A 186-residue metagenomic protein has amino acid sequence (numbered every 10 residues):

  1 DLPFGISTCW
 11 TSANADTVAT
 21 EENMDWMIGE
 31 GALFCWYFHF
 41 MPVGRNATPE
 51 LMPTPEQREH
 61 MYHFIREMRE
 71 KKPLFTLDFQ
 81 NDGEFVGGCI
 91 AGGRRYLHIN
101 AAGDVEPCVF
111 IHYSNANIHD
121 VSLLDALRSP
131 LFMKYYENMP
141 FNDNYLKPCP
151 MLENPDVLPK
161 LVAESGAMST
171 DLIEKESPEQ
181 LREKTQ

Functional and structural regions predicted by a protein language model:
L2-G88, A101-A102, E106, F110-I118: Radical SAM enzyme [4Fe-4S]-AdoMet core and its adjacent flexible, acidic and glycine-rich loops/tails across
G88-C89, F141: Short secondary-structure boundary/capping segments
I90-R94: Short, small/polar residue-rich loop motifs at catalytic or cofactor-binding pockets
F110-Q186: Flexible mid-to-C-terminal extensions adjoining Fe-S/redox cofactors in radical SAM and related proteins
